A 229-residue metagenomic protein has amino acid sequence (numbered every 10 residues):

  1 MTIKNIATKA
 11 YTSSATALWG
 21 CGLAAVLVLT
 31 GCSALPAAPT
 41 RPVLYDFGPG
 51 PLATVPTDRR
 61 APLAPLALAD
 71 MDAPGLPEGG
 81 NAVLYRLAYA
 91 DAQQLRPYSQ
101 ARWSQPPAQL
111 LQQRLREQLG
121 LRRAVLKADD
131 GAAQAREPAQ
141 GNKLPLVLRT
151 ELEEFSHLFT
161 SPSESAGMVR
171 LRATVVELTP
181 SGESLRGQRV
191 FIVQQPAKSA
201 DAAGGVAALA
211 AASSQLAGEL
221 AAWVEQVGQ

Functional and structural regions predicted by a protein language model:
I3-G22: Bacterial N-terminal signal peptides that target proteins for export
L23-L27: Hydrophobic helical h-region of N-terminal Sec-dependent signal peptides in bacterial secretory/periplasmic proteins
L29-G31: C-terminal motif of bacterial Sec signal peptides marking the signal peptidase cleavage site
S33-Q109, V227-Q229: A structural "domain/chain start" motif
A34-A53, R122-P180: Surface-exposed short loop/turn segments
P65-D72, R86, V147-E151, M168-T174 (+1 more regions): Soluble periplasmic/extracytoplasmic beta-strand elements of cell-envelope proteins
Q93-A101, P180-A222: Short secondary-structure boundary motifs at beta->alpha junctions and helix caps
R116, G120-A124, H157, A221-G228: Sec-exported extracytoplasmic/periplasmic mature domains
